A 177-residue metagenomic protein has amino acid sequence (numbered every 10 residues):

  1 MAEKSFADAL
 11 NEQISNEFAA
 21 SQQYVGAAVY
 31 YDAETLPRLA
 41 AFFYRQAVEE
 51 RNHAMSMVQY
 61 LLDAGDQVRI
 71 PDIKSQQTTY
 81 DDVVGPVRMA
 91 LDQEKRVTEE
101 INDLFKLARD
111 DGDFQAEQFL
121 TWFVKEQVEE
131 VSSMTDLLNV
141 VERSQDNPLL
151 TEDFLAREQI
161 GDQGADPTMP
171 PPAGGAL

Functional and structural regions predicted by a protein language model:
M1-L177: Iron-associated oxidoreductase/ferritin-like identity signal
